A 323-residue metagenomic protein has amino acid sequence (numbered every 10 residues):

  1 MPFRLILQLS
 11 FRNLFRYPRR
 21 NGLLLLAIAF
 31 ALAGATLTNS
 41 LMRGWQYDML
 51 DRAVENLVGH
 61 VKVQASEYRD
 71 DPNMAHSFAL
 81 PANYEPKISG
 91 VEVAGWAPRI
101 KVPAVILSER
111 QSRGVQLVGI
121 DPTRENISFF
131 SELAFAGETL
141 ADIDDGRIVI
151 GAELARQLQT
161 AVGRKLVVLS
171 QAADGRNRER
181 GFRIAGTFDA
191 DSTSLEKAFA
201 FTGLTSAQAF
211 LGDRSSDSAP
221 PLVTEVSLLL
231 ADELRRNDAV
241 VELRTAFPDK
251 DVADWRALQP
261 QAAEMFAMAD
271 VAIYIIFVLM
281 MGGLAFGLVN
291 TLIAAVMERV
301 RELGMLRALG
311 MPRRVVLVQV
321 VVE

Functional and structural regions predicted by a protein language model:
M1-Q8: Short, membrane-interfacial amphipathic segments enriched in basic
R12-R16, R314, V318-E323: Alpha-helical transmembrane segments of multi-pass membrane proteins
P18-W45, A267-E302: Hydrophobic alpha-helical transmembrane segments of multi-pass inner-membrane transport and secretion
A35-Q116, E138-D144: Hydrophobic, regular-secondary-structure patches
P72-A79, L107-E109, G114, E125-F130 (+6 more regions): Solvent-exposed, non-transmembrane alpha-helical starts
R99-I100, R113-D121, F135-T205: Hydrophobic secondary-structure segments that place a key small or acidic residue at a functional site
A172-I273: Mechanotransmission and gating elements of multispan inner-membrane complexes involved in transport and envelope
